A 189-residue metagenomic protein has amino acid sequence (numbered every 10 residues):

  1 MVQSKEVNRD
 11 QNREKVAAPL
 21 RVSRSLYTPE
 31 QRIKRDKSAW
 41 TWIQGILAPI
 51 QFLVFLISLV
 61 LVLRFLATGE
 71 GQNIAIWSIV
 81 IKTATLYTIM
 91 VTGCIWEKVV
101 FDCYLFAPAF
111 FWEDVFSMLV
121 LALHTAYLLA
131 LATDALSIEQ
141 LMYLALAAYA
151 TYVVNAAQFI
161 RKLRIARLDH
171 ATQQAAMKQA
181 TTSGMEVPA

Functional and structural regions predicted by a protein language model:
M1-Q3, V7, T182-A189: Long, non-globular segments of proteins
V2-Q3, N12-V22, I43-L66, Q72-V100 (+1 more regions): Hydrophobic cores of alpha-helical transmembrane segments in multi-pass integral membrane proteins
L20-E30: Short alpha-helical hairpin
T28-T41: Cytosolic juxtamembrane amphipathic/interface segments immediately preceding and feeding into a transmembrane helix
A67-N73, Q174, A180: Charge-rich, acidic-biased intrinsically disordered regions
A166-P188: Short, highly charged, low-complexity non-transmembrane loops/tails of multi-pass membrane proteins
